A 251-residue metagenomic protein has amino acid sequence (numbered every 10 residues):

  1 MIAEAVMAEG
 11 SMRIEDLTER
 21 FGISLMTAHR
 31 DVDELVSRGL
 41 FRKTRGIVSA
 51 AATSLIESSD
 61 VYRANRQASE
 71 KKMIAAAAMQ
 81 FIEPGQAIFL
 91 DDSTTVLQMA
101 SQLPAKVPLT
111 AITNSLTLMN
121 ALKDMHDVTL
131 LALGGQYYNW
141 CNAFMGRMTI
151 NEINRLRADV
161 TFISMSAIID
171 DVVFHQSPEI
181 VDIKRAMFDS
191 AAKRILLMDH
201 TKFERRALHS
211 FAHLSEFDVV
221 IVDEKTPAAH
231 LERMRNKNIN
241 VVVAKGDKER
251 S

Functional and structural regions predicted by a protein language model:
M1-F89, S93-T94, A100-P108, I112 (+1 more regions): HTH-adjacent hinge/linker in prokaryotic transcriptional regulators
E4, A8-E15, G22, S37 (+1 more regions): Conserved phosphate- and dinucleotide-binding cores of soluble alpha/beta proteins, encompassing both enzyme active
